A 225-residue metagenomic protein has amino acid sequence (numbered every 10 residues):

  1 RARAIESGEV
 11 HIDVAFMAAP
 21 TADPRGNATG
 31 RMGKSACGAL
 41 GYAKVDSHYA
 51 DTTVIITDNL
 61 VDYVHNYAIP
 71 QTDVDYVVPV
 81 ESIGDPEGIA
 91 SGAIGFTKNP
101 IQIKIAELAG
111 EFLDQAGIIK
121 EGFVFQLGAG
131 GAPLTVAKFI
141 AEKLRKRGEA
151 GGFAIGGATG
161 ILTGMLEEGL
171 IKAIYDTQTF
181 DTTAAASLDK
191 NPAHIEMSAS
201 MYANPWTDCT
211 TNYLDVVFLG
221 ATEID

Functional and structural regions predicted by a protein language model:
R1-D225: Conserved alpha/beta enzyme-core scaffold
